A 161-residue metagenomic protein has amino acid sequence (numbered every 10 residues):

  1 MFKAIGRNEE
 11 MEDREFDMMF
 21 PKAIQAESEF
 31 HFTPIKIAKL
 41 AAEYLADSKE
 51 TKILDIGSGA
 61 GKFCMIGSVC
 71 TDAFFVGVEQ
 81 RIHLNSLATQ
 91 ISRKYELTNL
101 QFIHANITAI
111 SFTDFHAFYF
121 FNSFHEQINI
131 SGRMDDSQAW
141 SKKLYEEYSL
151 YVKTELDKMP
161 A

Functional and structural regions predicted by a protein language model:
M1-S48: S-adenosyl-L-methionine
E50-G59: Conserved class I S-adenosyl-L-methionine
K62-D72: Conserved SAM-binding loop of SAM-dependent methyltransferases across substrates and taxa, primarily the Class I
F74-E79: Conserved SAM-binding motif I beta-strand of class I
N85-S86: Short alpha-helix immediately C-terminal to the canonical SAM-binding loop
T89-D114: S-adenosyl-L-methionine
F115-I130: A short SAM/SAH-binding and catalytic strip from SAM-dependent methyltransferases
I128-A161: C-terminal substrate-binding/active-site "lid" region of AdoMet-derived donor-dependent transferases
